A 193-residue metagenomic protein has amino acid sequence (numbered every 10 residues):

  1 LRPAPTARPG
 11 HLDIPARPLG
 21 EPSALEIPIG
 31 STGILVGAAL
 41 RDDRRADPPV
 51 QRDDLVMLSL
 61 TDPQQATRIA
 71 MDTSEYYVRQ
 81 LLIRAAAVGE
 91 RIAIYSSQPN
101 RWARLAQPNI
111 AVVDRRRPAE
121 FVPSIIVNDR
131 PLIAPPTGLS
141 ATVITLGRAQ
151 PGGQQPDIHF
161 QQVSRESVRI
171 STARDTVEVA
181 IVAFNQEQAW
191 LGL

Functional and structural regions predicted by a protein language model:
L1-P108, A189-L193: Extended, compositionally biased accessory segments flanking or bridging domains
P63-L191: ATP/nucleotide-binding catalytic cores
